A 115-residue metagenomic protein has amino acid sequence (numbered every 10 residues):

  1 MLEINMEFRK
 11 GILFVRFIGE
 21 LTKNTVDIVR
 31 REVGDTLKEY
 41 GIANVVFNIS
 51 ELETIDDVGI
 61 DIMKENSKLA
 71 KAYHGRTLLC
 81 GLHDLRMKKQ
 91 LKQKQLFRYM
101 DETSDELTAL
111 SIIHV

Functional and structural regions predicted by a protein language model:
M1-L52, K71-V115: STAS-like cytosolic regulatory interaction modules
R30-E32, I60-K64: Charged helix-capping and loop-helix junction motifs
I55: Conserved TIR/SEFIR loop-to-helix hotspot centered on a Trp-containing motif with a nearby acidic residue
I62-Y73: Catalytic-core regions built around general acid/base machinery
